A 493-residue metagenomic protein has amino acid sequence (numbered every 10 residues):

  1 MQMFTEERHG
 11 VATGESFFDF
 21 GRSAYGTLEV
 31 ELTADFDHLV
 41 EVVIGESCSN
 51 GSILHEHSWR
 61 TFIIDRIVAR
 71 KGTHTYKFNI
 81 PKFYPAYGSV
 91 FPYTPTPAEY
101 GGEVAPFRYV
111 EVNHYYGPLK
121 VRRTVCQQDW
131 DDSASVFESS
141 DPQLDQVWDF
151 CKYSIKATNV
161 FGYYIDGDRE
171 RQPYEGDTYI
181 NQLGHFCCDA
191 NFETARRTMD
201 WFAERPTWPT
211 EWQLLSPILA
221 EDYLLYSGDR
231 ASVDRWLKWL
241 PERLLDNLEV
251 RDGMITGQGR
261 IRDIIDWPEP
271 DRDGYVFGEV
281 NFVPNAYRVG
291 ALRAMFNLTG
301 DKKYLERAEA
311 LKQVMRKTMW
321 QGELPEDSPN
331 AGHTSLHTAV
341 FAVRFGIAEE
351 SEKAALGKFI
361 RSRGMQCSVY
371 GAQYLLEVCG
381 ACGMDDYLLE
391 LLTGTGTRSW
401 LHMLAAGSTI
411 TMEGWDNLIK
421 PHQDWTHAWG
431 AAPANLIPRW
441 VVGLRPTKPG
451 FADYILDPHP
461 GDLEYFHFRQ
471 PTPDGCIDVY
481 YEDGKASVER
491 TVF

Functional and structural regions predicted by a protein language model:
M1-G162, D177, N191-R196, A231 (+1 more regions): Extracellular/oxidizing-compartment recognition motifs
A105, P118-R197, T207, E211-I218 (+5 more regions): Active-site acid/base region of carbohydrate-active enzymes
G184, L219-Y226, A291-L298, F345 (+2 more regions): Core register positions within helices of long alpha-helical scaffolds
C187-E193, G346-S351, G380-G383: Alpha-helix capping and inter-helical loop/turn segments
A203-T207, L324-N330, K358-Q366, G394-R398: Solenoid-like repeat scaffolds
G253-D271, E352-R363, R398-E413: Flexible glycine/proline-rich, aromatic-decorated loop/lid segments
A310-Q313, D386-F493: Non-catalytic C-terminal accessory modules of carbohydrate-active enzymes
R363-T395: Repeat-solenoid scaffold signature
